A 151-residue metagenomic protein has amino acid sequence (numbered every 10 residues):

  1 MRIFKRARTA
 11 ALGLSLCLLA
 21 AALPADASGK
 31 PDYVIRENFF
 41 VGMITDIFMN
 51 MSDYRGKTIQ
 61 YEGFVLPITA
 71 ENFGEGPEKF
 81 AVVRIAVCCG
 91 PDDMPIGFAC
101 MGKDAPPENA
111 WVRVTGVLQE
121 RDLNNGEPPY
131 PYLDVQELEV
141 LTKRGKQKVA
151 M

Functional and structural regions predicted by a protein language model:
M1-A7: Short, Lys/Arg-rich N-terminal segment immediately upstream of the first membrane anchor
I3, G13, A20-M151: OB-fold and OB-like single-stranded nucleic-acid-recognition modules and their adjacent interaction interfaces
A7-S15: Sec-dependent signal peptide hydrophobic core
